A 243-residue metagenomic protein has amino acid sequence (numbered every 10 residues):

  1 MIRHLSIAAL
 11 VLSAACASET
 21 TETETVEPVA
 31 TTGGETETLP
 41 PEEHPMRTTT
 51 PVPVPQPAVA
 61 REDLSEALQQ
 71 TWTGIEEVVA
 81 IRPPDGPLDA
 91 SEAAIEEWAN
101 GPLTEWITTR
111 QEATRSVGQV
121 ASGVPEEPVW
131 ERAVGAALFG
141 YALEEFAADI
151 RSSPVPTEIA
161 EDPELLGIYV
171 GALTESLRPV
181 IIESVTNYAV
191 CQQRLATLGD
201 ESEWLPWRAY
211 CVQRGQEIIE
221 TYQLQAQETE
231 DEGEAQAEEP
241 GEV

Functional and structural regions predicted by a protein language model:
M1-A14: Sec-dependent bacterial lipoprotein signal peptides
C16-V243: Acidic, polar-rich low-complexity tracts and alpha-helical solenoid repeat scaffolds
